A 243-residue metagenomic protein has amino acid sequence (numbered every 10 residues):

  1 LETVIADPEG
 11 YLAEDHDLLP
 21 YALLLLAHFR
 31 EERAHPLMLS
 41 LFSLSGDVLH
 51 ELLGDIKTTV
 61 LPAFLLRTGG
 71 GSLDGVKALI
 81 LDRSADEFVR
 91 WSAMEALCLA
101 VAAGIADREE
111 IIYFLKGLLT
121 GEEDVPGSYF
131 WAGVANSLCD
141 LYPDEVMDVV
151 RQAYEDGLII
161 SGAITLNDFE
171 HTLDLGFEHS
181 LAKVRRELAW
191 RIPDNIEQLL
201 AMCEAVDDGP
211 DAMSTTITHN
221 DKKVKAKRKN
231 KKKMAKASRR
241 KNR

Functional and structural regions predicted by a protein language model:
L1-P8, E31-S45, R67-L81, A102-E122 (+1 more regions): Amphipathic alpha-helical scaffolding segments comprising HEAT/armadillo-like alpha-solenoid repeats
D7-L12, D47-E51: Flexible helix-coil transition and linker loops at the boundaries of alpha-helical arrays
Y11-D17, D124-V125: Structural motif
H16-F29, V48-G70, F88-I105, Y129-L141 (+1 more regions): Structural detector for internal amphipathic alpha-helices that build alpha-solenoid repeat scaffolds
L44-H50, A85-E87, T120-V125, D156-A163: Short, mixed-charge aromatic SLiMs
S84-E87, E109-E122, V134-S137, E187-W190 (+1 more regions): A structural signal for the main folded, soluble domain(s) of proteins
P143-H219: Eukaryotic acidic, Ser/Thr-rich intrinsically disordered low-complexity regions
A212-R243: Intrinsically disordered, Lys/Arg-rich low-complexity segments
